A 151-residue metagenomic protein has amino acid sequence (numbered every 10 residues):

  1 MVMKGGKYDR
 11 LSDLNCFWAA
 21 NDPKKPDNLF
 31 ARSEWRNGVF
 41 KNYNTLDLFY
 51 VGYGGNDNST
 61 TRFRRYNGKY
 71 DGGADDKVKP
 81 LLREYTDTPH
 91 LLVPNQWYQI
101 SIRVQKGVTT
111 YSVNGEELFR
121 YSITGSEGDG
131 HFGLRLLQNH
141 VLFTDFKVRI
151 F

Functional and structural regions predicted by a protein language model:
M1-F151: Extracellular glycan-recognition regions
